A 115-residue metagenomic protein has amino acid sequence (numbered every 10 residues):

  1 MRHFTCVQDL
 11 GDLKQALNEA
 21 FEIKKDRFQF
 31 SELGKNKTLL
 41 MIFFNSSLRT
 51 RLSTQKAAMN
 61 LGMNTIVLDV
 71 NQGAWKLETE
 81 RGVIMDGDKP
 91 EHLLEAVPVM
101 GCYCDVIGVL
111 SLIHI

Functional and structural regions predicted by a protein language model:
M1-L48, L52, K56: Positively charged, low-complexity intrinsically disordered leader regions
D9-G11, K76-T79, C104-I107: Short, mixed-charge, low-aromatic patches
K37-L40, M63-I66, D105-G108: Structural motif
S47-L94, V99: Active-site cofactor/substrate anionic-group-binding motifs, chiefly glycine- and Lys/Arg-rich phosphate-binding loops
A96-L110: A glycine-rich helix N-cap at a beta->alpha junction
I113-I115: Conserved small/polar residues in nucleotide/adenosyl-binding loops
